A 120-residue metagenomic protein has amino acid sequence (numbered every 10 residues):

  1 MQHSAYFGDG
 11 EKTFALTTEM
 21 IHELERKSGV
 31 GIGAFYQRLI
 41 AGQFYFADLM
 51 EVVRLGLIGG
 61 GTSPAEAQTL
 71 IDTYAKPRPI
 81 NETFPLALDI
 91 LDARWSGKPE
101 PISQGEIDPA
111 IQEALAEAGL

Functional and structural regions predicted by a protein language model:
M1-F7, K27-A47, G59-L120: Charged interaction scaffolds used for protein-protein
D9-E11: Glycine-centered positions within short beta-strands or beta-hairpins
L16-I21: A short, sequence-level motif marking secondary-structure junctions
D48-G56: A general alpha-helix detector
